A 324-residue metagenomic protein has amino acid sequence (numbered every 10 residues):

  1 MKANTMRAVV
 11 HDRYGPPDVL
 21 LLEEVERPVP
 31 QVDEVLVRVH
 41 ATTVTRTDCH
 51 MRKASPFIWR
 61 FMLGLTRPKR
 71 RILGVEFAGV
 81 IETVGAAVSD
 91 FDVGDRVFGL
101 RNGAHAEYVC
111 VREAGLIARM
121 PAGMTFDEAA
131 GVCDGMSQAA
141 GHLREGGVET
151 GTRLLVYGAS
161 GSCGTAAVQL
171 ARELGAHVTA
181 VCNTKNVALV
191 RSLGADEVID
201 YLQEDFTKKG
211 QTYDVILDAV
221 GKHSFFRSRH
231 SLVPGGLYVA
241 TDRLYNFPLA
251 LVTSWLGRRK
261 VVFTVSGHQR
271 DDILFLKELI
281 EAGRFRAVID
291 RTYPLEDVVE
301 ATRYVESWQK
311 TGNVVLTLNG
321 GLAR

Functional and structural regions predicted by a protein language model:
K2-N4, Q269-R324: C-terminal hydrophobic helical "lid"/dimerization subdomain of Rossmann-like NAD(P)H-dependent oxidoreductases
A3-N4, P16, E24-A78: N-terminal glycine-rich beta->alpha transition that marks the start or flank of a dinucleotide-binding site
R52, E76-R101, H177: A glycine-/small-residue-rich N-terminal strand-loop-strand element that serves as the cofactor-binding glycine loop
R101-A114: A structural motif shared across PLP-dependent enzymes of the aminotransferase-like
A129-D200: Mid-domain Rossmann-like dinucleotide-binding core that forms the NAD(H)/NADP(H) cofactor-binding site
K208-V215: A short acidic, Gly/Pro-enriched loop at the edge of an enzyme's catalytic core that lines a small-molecule cofactor
A219-F285, T317-R324: Glycine-rich phosphate-binding loop and adjacent beta-alpha segment of Rossmann(oid) nucleotide-cofactor-binding
